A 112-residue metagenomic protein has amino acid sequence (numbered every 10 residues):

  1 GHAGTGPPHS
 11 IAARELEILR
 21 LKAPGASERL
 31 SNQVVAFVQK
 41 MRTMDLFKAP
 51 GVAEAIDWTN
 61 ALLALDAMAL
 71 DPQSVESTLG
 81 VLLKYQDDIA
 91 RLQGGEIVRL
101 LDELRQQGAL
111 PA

Functional and structural regions predicted by a protein language model:
G1-A112: C-terminal regulatory/interaction module of P-loop NTP-utilizing enzymes
